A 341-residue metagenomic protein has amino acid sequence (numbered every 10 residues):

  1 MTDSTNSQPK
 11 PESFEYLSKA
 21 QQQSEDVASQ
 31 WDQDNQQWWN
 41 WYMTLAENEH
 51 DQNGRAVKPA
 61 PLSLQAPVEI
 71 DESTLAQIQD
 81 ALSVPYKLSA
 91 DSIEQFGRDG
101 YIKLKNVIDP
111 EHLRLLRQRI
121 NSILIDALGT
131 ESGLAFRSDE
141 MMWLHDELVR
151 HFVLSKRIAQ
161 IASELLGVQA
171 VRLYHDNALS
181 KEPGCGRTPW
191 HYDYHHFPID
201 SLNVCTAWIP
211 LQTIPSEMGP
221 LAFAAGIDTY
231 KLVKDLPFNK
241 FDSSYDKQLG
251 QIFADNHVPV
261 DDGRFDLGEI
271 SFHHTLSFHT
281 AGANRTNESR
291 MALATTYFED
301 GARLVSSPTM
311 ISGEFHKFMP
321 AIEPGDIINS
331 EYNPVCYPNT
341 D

Functional and structural regions predicted by a protein language model:
T2-D99, K105-W190, H196-I199, L236 (+2 more regions): Non-heme Fe(II)-dependent double-stranded beta-helix
T2-W39, T44, T229-F278, G282-D341: Conserved double-stranded beta-helix
L144, A224, H273: A conserved hydrophobic position in a structured secondary element of the catalytic/binding core that shapes
V168, P183-G186, I214-S216, T229 (+2 more regions): Short, charged/polar surface micro-motifs in flexible loops or helix N-caps
Y174, N203, E217-G219, D261 (+1 more regions): Residues that flank catalytic or metal-binding motifs in active/ligand-binding sites
H191, P198-S216, R264-F265, F272 (+1 more regions): Short, conserved beta-strand element in jelly-roll/cupin
P215-D235: Core FKBP-type peptidyl-prolyl cis-trans isomerase
